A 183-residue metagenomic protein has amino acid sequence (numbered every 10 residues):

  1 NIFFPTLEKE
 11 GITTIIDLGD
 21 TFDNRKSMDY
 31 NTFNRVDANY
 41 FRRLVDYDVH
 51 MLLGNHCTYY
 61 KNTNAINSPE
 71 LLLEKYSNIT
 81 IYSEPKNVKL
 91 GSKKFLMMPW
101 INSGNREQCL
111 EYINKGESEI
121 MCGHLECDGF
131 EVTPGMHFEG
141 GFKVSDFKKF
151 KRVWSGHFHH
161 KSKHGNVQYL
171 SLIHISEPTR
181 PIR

Functional and structural regions predicted by a protein language model:
N1-N87, D146-F150: Core catalytic region of metal-dependent phosphoesterases/phosphodiesterases, especially metallo-beta-lactamase-like
I12, Y47, S92, G116-S118 (+2 more regions): Short, well-ordered alpha-helix to beta-strand connector turns
I16, H50, Y82, L96 (+3 more regions): Hydrophobic/aromatic beta-strand patches that form the interior of the parallel beta-sheet core in alpha/beta enzyme
G19-D20, G54-N55, H124, G156-H157 (+1 more regions): Active-site glycine-centered loops adjacent to acidic/histidine catalytic or metal-binding residues that shape
D23-N24, H160, P181: Residues immediately C-terminal
H56-S145: Conserved catalytic scaffold of divalent metal-dependent phosphoesterases
E126-L170: Loop-centered beta-sheet repeat module
I173-R183: Single conserved hydrophobic/aromatic residue that forms the stacking wall/gate of nucleotide- or nucleobase-binding
